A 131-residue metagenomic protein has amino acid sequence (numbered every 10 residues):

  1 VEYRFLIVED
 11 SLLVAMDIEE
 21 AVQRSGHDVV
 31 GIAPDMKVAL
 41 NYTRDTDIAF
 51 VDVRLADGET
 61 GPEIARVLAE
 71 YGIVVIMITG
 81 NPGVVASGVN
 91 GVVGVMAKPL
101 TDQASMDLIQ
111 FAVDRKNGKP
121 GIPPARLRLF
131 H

Functional and structural regions predicted by a protein language model:
E9, T79: Conserved acidic carboxylate
L12-G31: Two-component/phosphorelay signaling modules centered on CheY-like receiver
E19, I32-I48, A56: Acidic, metal-coordinating helix/loop segments flanking the phosphotransfer/catalytic sites of two-component signaling
V51-A69: Conserved phosphotransfer microenvironments
K98: A Lys-centered signature of the CheY-like receiver
T101-M106: Hydrophobic face residues on amphipathic alpha-helices
K116-H131: CheY-like receiver
